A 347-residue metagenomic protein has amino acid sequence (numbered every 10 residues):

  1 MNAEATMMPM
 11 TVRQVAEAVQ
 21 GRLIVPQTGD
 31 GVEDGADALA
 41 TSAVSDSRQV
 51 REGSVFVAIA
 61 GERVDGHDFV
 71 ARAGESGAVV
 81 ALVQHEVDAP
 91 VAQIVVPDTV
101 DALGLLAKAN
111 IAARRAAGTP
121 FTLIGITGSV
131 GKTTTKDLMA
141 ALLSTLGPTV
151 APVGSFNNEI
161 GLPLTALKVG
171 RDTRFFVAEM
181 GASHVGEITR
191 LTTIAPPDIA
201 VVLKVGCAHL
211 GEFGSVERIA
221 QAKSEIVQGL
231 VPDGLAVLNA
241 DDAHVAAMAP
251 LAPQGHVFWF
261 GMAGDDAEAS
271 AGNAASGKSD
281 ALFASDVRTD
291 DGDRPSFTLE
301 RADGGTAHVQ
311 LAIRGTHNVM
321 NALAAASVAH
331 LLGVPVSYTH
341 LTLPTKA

Functional and structural regions predicted by a protein language model:
N2-T127, T134-T145, L167, H308 (+1 more regions): Short, basic phosphate-binding NTP loop
T6-P9, R63-H67, V96, V100 (+8 more regions): Electropositive phosphate-/nucleotide-binding environments in soluble metabolic enzymes
S45-D46, A58-A60, V83, A151-V153 (+4 more regions): Thr-Gly-centered strand-to-loop micro-motif
V83-P90, V201-L341: Acidic, Mg2+-coordinating active-site environments of NTP-dependent enzymes
Q93, T149, V257: Hydrophobic anchor at the start of a short beta-strand that flanks the dinucleotide cofactor-binding loop
V96, P152, F260: Hydrophobic residues at beta-strand termini and immediately following loops that shape nucleotide-binding pockets
A102-A240, H244-P253, L323, H340: Phosphate-binding loop of NTP-binding sites
T342-A347: A short, hydrophobic C-terminal helix/tail in secreted or cell-surface proteins
